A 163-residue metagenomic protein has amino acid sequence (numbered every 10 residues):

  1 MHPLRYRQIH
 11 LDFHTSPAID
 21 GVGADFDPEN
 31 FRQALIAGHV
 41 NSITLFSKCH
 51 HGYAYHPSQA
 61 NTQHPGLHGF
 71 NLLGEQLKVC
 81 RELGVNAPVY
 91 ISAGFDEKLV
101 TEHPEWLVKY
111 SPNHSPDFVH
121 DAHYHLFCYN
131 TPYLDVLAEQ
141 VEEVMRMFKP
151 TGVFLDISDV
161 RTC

Functional and structural regions predicted by a protein language model:
M1-H50, V85: N-terminal structural segment of carbohydrate-active enzymes
H10, V85-L99, G152-S158: Aromatic-lined carbohydrate-recognition surfaces of secreted/lumenal glycan-active proteins
H10-F26, A54-N71, V119-A138, E142: The substrate-binding groove and active-site-proximal loops of carbohydrate-active enzymes, especially glycoside
P28-R32, L73-L77, V141-M145: Generic structural signal for well-ordered alpha-helices, preferentially at hydrophobic/aromatic core positions
L35, C80, A87, L137 (+2 more regions): Conserved, mostly hydrophobic/aromatic
I36-F70, F95-S111, F148, T162: Aromatic-lined carbohydrate-binding/catalytic grooves of carbohydrate-active enzymes
P65-C80, V85: Alpha-helix-loop-beta-strand connector modules within alpha/beta enzyme cores
V89, A93-F148: Active-site-adjacent "subsite" loops/lids of carbohydrate-active enzymes
